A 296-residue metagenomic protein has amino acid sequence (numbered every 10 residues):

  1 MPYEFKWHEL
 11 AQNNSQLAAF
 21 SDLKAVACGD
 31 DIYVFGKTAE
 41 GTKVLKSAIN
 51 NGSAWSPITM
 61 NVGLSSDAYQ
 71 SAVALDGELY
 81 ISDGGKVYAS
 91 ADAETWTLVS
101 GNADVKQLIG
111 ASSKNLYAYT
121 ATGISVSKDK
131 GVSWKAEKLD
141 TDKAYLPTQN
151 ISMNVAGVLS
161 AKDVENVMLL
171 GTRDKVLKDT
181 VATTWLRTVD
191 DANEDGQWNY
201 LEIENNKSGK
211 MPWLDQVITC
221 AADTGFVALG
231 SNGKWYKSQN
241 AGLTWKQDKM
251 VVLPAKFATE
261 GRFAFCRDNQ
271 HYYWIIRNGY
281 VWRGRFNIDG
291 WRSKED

Functional and structural regions predicted by a protein language model:
M1-I32, G36, W55, G284-D296: An edge-strand/N-cap motif at the start of beta-rich repeat modules
W7-Q12, S56-N61, T97-G101, K135-T141 (+3 more regions): Beta-propeller fold detector
A18-G29, S65-L75, A103-S113, D142-A161 (+2 more regions): Repeated scaffold domains used in trafficking and secretory/extracellular systems, primarily beta-propellers
D30-V34, G77-I81, K114-A118, D163-L170 (+2 more regions): Entry beta-strands of beta-propeller and related beta-repeat scaffolds
T38-T42, V87, G123-I124, D174-K178 (+2 more regions): Short glycine/acidic-enriched loop and turn motifs that connect beta-strands
S47-N50, A89-S90, S127-K128, R187-D191 (+2 more regions): Conserved Ser/Thr-centered positions that define the repeating blades of beta-propeller domains
S53-S56, Y88, E94, S125 (+4 more regions): Conserved positions within tandem-repeat grammars
E260-D296: Blade-level signature of beta-propeller repeat domains, shared across WD40, Kelch, NHL, RCC1 and BNR/Asp-box propellers
